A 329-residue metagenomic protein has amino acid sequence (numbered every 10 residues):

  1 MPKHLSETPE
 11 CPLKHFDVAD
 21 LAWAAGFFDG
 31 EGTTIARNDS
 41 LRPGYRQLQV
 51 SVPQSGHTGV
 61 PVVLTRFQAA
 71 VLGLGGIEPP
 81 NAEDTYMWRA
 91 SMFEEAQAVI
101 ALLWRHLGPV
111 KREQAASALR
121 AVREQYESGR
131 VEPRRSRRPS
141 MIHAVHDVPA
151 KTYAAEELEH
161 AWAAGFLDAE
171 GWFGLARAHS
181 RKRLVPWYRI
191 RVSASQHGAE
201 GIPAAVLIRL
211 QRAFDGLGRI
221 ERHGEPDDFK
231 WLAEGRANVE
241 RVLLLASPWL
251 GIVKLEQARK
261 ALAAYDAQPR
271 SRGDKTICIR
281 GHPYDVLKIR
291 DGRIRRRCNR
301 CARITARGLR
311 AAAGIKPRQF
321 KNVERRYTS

Functional and structural regions predicted by a protein language model:
M1-S329: Internal intein/HINT superfamily modules and their associated LAGLIDADG
